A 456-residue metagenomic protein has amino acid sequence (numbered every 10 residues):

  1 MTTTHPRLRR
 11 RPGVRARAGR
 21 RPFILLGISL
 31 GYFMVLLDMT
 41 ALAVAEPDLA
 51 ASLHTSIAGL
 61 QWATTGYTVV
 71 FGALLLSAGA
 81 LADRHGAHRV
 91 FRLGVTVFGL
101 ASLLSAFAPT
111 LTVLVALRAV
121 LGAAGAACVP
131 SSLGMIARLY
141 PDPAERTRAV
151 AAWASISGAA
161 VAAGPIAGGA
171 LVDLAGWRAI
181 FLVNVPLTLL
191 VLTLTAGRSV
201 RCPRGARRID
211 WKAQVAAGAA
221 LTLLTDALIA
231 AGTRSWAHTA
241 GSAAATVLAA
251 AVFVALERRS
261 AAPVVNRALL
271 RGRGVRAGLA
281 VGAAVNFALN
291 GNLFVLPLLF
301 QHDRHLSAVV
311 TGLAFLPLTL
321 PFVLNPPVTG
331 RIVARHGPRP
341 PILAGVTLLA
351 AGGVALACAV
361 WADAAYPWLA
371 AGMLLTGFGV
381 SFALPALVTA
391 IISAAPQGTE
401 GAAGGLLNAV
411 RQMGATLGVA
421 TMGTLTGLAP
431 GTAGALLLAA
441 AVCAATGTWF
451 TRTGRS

Functional and structural regions predicted by a protein language model:
R21-L37, A41-E46, I57, A63 (+4 more regions): 12-transmembrane solute porter fold
L49-A50, L81-A82, A167-A175, L228 (+3 more regions): Interfacial helix-cap and linker-helix signal at transmembrane-aqueous boundaries of multi-pass secondary transporters
S52-H54, G86, F107-V113, A175-G176 (+3 more regions): Helix-breaking motifs and short loop linkers at transmembrane-helix boundaries and internal kinks in secondary membrane
T65-G79, V129-L133, L316-V328: Central cavity-lining transmembrane alpha-helices of secondary-active solute carriers, predominantly the Major
V69-A73, L103, G158-A162, I166 (+5 more regions): Hydrophobic/small/kink-forming positions within alpha-helical transmembrane segments of polytopic membrane proteins
A80-K212: Helix-loop-helix hairpins in multi-pass membrane proteins, especially solute transporters
P130, S157-G169, L221, F294 (+2 more regions): Glycine/proline-centered helix-kink
A151, D173-A284, A288, L306 (+1 more regions): Hydrophobic transmembrane-helix bundles of small-molecule transporters
